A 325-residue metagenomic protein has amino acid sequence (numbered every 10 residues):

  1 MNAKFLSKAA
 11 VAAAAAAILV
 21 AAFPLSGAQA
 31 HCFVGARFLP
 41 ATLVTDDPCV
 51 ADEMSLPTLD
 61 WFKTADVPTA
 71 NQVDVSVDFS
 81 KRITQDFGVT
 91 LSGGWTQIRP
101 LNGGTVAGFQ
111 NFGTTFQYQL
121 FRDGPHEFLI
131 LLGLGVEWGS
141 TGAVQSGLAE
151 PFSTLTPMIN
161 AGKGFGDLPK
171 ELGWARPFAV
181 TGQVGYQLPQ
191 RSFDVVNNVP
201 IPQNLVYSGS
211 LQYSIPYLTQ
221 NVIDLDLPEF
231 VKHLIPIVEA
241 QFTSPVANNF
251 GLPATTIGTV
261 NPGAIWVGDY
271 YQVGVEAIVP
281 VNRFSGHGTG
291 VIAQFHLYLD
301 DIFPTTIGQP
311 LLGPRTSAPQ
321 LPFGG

Functional and structural regions predicted by a protein language model:
N2-A13: Bacterial N-terminal signal peptides that target proteins for export
K8-A10, L19, F38, V106: Detector for intrinsically disordered, low-structure N-terminal pre-sequences
A14-A15, A293: Hydrophobic alpha-helical targeting segments used for export or membrane insertion
I18-G27: C-terminal segment of classical bacterial N-terminal signal peptides
Q29-G325: Transmembrane beta-barrel domains of Gram-negative outer membranes and organellar outer membranes
